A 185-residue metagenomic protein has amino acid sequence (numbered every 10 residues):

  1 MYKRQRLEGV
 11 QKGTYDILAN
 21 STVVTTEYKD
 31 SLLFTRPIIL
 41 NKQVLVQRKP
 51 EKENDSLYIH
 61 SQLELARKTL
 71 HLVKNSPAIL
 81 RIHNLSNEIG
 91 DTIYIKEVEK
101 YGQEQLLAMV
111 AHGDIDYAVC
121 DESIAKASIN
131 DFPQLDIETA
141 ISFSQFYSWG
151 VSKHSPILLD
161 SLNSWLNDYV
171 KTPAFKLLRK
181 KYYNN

Functional and structural regions predicted by a protein language model:
K3-E64, Q134-S142: Acidic, polar ligand-binding/catalytic clefts
K3-E8, L57-Y58, I95-A108: Short helix-initiation/N-cap motifs at beta->coil->alpha
V10-Q11, L45, L65, L107-A111 (+2 more regions): Hydrophobic residues within well-ordered alpha-helices
Q11, A19-S31, R81-E88, A108-F143: A ligand-binding cleft/hinge motif common to bilobed small-molecule-binding domains
L18, V46, L70-V73, A118 (+1 more regions): Short, well-ordered beta-strand segments
P37-Q47, K52, E99, Q103-E104 (+3 more regions): Periplasmic-binding protein-like
H60-I79: Short loop->beta-strand "edge-of-pocket" segments that line small-molecule binding or catalytic clefts across diverse
N75-I93, P133-E138, Y169-N185: Ligand-binding clefts/hinges and TM-proximal coupling segments of bilobed small-molecule sensing domains
